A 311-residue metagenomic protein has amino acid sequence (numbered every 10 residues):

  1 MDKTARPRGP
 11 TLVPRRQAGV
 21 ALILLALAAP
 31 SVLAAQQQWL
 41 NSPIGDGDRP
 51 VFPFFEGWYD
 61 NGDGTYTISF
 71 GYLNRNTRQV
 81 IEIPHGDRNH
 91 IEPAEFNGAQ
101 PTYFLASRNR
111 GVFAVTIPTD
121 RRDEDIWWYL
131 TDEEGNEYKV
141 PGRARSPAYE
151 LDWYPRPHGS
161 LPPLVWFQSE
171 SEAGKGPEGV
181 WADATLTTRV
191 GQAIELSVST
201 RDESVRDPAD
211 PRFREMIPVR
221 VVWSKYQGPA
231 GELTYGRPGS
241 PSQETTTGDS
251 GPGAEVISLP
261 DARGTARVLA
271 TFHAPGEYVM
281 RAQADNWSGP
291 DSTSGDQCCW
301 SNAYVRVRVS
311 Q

Functional and structural regions predicted by a protein language model:
M1-P14: N-terminal secretory signal peptides that target proteins for export/translocation
G19-P30: Bacterial N-terminal signal peptides
S31-A35: Sec/Tat signal peptide C-region and signal peptidase I cleavage site
W39, D48-F55, Y59-N61, Y72-N74 (+4 more regions): Extracellular/lumenal mature domains of secreted and surface-exposed proteins
Y66-Y72: Short, well-ordered beta-strand segments enriched in hydrophobic/aromatic residues
T102-R108, L259-A262: Short proline/glycine- and polar residue-rich coil/turn motifs
V112-T116: Ligand-binding face of N-terminal immunoglobulin V-set domains in extracellular IgSF glycoproteins
R122-D132: Acidic, low-complexity intrinsically disordered segments
